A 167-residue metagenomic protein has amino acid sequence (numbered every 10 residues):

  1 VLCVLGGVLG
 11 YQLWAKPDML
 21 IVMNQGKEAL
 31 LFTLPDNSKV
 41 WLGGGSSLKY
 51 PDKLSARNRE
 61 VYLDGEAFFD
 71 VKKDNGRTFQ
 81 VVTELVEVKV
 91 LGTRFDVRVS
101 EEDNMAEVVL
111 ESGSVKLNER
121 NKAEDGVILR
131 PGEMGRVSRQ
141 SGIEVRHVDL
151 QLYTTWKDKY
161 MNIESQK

Functional and structural regions predicted by a protein language model:
V1-K167: A residue-level detector for the "anchor" residue at the start of short, highly conserved motifs
